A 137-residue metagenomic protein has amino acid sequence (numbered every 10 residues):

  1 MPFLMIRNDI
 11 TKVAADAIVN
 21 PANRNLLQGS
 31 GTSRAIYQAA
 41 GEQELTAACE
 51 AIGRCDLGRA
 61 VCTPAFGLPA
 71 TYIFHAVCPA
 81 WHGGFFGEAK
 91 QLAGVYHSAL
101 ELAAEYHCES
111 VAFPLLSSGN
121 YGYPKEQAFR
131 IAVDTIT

Functional and structural regions predicted by a protein language model:
M1-E105: Glycine-/small-residue-enriched capping loops at alpha/beta junctions
A80-T137: Phosphate/ribose-phosphate-bearing ligand recognition and processing surfaces, centered on ADP-ribose/NAD(+/P+) systems
